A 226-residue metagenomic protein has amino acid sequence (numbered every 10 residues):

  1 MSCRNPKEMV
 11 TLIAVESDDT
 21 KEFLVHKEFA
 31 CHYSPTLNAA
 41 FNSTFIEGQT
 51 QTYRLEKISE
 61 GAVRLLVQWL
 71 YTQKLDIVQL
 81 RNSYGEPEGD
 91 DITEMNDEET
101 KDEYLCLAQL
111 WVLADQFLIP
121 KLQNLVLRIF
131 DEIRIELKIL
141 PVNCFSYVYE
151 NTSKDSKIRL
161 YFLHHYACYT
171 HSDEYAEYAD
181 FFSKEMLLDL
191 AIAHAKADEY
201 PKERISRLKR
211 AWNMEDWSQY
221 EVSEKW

Functional and structural regions predicted by a protein language model:
M1-F29, K57-G61, Q68-L105, S218-W226: N-terminal BTB/POZ boundary and linker segment
T11-S17, F41-Q49, L140: Surface-exposed beta-strand-to-loop junctions that form interaction patches on eukaryotic regulatory domains
D19, L65-Q68, L75-A176: Post-BTB helical module
H26-N38: Short helix-loop-helix/strand-helix junction enriched in hydrophobic and basic residues
P35-T50, L75-I77: Cytochrome P450 catalytic domain signature, combining two hallmark sequence patches
F45, T52-L55, S59: Compact, well-ordered interaction domains used in eukaryotic information-processing assemblies
Y178-W226: Eukaryote-biased recognition of C-terminal alpha-helical segments
